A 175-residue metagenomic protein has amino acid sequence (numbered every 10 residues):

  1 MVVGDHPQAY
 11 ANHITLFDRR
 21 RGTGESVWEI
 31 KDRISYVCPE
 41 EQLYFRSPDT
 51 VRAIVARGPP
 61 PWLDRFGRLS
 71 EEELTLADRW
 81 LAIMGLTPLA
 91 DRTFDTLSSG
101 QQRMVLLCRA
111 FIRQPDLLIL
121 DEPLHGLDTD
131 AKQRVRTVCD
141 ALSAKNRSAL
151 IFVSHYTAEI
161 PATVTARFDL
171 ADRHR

Functional and structural regions predicted by a protein language model:
P7, H13-E29: ABC ATPase NBD Q-loop/coupling interface
R46-D64: Q-loop/switch helix immediately C-terminal to the Walker
A56, E71-L89: Conserved ABC ATPase "signature" region
L69, T93-L97: Conserved ABC ATPase signature
L107: Hydrophobic anchor residue at the start of the ABC signature
Q114: Conserved catalytic motifs of ABC-family nucleotide-binding domains
L118-E122: Catalytic Walker B motif of ABC-type/P-loop ATPase nucleotide-binding domains
